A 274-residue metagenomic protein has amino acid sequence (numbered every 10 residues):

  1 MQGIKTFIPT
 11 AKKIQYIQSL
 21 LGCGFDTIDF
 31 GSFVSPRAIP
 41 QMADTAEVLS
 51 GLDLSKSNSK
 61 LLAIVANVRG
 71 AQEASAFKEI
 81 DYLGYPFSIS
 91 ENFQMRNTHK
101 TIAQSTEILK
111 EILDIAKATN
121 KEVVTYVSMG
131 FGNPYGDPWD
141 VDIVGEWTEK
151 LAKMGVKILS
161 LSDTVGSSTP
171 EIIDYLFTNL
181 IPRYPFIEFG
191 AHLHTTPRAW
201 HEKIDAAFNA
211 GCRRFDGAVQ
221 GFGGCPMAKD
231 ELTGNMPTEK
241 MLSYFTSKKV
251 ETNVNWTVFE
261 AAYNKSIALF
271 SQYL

Functional and structural regions predicted by a protein language model:
M1-L274: Catalytic cores and adjacent flexible loops of soluble metabolic enzymes that perform enolate/carbanion chemistry on
